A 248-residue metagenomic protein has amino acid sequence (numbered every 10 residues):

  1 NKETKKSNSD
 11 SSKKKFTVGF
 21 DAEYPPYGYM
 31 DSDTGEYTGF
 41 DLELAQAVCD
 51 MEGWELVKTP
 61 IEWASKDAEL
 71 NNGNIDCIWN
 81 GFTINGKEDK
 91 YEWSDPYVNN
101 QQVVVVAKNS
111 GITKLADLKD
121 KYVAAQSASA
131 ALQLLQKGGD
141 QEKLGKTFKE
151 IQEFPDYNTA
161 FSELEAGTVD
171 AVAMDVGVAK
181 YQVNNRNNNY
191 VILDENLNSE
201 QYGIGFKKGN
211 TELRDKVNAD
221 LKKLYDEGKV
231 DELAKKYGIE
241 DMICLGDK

Functional and structural regions predicted by a protein language model:
N1-K15, C244-K248: Short, low-complexity disordered leader/linker segments with a strong preference for bacterial N-terminal type II
K15-T38: Short glycine-rich His-centered loop
A22, N99-V106, V176-K180, N184-K222 (+1 more regions): Periplasmic-binding protein-like
M30-D31, A45-W54, A131-E153, V183-N187: Ligand-binding cleft/hinge of the Venus flytrap
L42, V57-A68, I151-E163, E200: Short helix-initiation/N-cap motifs at beta->coil->alpha
L42-M51, I112, A116, K121-Y122 (+2 more regions): Extended ligand-binding regions for polar small-molecule ligands
Q46, E55-D117: Acidic, polar ligand-binding/catalytic clefts
S65, G81-K90, L134-K137, S162-S199: A ligand-binding cleft/hinge motif common to bilobed small-molecule-binding domains
